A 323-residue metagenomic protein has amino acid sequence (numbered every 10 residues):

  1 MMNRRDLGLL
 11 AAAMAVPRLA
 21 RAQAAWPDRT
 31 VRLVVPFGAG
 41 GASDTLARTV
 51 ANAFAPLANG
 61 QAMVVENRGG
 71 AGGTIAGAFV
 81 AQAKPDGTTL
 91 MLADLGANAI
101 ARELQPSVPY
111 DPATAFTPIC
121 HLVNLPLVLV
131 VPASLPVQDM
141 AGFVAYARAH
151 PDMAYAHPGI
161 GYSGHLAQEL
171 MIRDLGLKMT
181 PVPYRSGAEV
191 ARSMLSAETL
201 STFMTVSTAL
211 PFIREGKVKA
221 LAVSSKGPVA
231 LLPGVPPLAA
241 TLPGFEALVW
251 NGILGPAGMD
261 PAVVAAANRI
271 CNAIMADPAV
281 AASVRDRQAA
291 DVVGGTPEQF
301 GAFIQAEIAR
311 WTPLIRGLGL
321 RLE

Functional and structural regions predicted by a protein language model:
R5-A22: N-terminal export signals
L9, T49-N52, L170, R269 (+2 more regions): Generic recognition of well-ordered alpha-helical segments within structured catalytic/regulatory domains
A22-T114, I160, L177-L200, F212 (+3 more regions): N-terminal (or domain-start) structured segment
D28-T30, R214, P261-E323: An extracytoplasmic/periplasmic, membrane-proximal ligand-sensing/linker region
Q82-T88, L95, E103-E189, L238 (+2 more regions): Hinge/capping helix and adjacent helix->loop/strand transition within the periplasmic-binding protein
G96-S107, L170-D174, L200-G234: A ligand-binding cleft/hinge motif common to bilobed small-molecule-binding domains
